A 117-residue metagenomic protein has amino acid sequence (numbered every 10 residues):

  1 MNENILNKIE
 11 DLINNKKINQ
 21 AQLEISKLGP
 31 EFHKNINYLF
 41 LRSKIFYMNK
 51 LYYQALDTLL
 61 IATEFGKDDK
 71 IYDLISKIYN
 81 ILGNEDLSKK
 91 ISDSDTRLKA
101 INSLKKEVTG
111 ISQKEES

Functional and structural regions predicted by a protein language model:
N2-E31: Alpha-helical segment of the N-proximal tetratricopeptide repeat
E3, N37, K70-I71: Start-of-helix register in tetratricopeptide repeats
E31, E64-F65, R97-I101: Structural marker of alpha-solenoid helical repeat scaffolds
